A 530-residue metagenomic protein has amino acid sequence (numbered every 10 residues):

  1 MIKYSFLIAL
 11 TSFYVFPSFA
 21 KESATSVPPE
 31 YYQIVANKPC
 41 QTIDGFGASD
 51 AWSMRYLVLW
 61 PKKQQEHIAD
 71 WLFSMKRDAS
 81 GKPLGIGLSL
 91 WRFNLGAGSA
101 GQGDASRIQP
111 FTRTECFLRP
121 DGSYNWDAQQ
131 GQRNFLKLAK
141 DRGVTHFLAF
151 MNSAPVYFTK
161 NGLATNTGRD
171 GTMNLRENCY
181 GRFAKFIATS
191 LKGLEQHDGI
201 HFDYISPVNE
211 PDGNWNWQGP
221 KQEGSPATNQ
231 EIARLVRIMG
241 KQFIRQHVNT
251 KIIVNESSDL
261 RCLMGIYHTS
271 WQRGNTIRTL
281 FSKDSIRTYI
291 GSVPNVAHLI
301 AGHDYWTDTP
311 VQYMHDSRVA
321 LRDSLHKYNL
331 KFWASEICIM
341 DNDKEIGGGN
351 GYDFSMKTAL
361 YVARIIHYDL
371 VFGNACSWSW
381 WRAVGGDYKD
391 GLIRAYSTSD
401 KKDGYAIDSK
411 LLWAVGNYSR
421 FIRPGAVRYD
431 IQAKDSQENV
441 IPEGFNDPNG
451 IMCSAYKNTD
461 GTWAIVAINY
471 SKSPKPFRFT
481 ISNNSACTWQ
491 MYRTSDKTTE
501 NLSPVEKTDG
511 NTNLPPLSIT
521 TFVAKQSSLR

Functional and structural regions predicted by a protein language model:
M1-A24: Bacterial Sec-dependent N-terminal signal peptides
V27-P29, V35-F202, Q222-N229, R237 (+1 more regions): N-terminal catalytic cores of secreted or lumenal carbohydrate-active enzymes
D44-D50, S89-L95, H146-F150, D203-P207 (+6 more regions): Structural recognition of the beta-strand scaffold that forms the well-ordered cores of secreted hydrolase catalytic
M151-A154, K192-K221, N295-D304: Active-site groove signature of glycoside hydrolases
K192, Q222-I365: Noncatalytic carbohydrate-binding groove/subsite architecture in carbohydrate-active enzymes
K331-I422, A426-V440: Aromatic/acidic polysaccharide-binding cleft in carbohydrate-active enzymes
N439-S485, L517: Carbohydrate-binding surface patches
S503-R530: C-terminal beta-strand-rich structural cap/linker in extracellular carbohydrate-active enzymes
